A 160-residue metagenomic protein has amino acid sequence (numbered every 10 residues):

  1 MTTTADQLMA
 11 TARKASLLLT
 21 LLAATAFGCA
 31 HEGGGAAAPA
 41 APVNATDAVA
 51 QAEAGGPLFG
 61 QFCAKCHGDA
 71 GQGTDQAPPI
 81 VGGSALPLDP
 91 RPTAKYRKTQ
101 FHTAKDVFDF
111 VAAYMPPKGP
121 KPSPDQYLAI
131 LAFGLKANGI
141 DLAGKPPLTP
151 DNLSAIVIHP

Functional and structural regions predicted by a protein language model:
T4-L17: Bacterial N-terminal signal peptides that target proteins for export
T25-G28: C-terminal motif of bacterial Sec signal peptides marking the signal peptidase cleavage site
A30-L58, T74: Electrostatic cytochrome c docking/interface patches
G55, F59-A70, I130, G134: The canonical Cys-X-X-Cys-His
Q72-V107: Gly/Gly-Pro-rich "capping" loops immediately C-terminal to redox-active cysteine motifs in periplasmic/lumenal
F101-A112, P124, L128-A132: An amphipathic alpha-helix signature
P122-P160: Flexible coil segments in periplasmic/lumen-exposed cytochrome c-class electron-transfer proteins
